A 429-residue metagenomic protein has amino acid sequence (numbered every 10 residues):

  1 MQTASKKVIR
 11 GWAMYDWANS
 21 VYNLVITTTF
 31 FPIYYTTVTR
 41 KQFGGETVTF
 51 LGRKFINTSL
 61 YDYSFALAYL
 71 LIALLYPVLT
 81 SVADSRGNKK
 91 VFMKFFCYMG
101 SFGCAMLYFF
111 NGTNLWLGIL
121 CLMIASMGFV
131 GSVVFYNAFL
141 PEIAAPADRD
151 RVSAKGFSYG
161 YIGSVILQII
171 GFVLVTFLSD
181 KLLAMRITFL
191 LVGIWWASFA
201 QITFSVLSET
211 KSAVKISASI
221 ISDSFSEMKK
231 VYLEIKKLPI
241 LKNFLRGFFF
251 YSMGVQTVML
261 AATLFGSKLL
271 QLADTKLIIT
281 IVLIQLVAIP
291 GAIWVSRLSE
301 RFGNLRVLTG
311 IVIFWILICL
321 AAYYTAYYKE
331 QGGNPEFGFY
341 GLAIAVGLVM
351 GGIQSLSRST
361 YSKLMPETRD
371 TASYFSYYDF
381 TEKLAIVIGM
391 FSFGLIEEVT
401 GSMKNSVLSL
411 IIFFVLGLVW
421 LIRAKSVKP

Functional and structural regions predicted by a protein language model:
Q2-R10, E209-R246: Juxtamembrane intracellular "pre-TM" segments in multi-pass secondary transporters
I26-T58, L260-T280: Short amphipathic helix-loop junctions that connect adjacent transmembrane helices in Major Facilitator Superfamily/SLC
G52-N57, L174-I194, N334, L395-F414: A membrane-interface helix-boundary motif in multi-pass transporters
L74-N88, P290-N304, E397: Helix-to-loop junctions at the C-terminal end of transmembrane segments in multipass secondary transporters
A83-Y98, E300-W315: Cytoplasmic membrane-interface "Motif A"-like loop-to-helix N-cap segments of 12-TM Major Facilitator Superfamily
K94-T113, I313-G332: C-terminal ends and interior cores of transmembrane alpha-helices in multi-pass membrane transporters/permeases
F109, W195-V206, I353, I388 (+2 more regions): Multi-pass alpha-helical transporter architecture, strongest for 12-TM Major Facilitator/SLC carriers used
S153-L174, D379-G389: Glycine-rich segments within core transmembrane alpha-helices of 12-TM secondary carriers
